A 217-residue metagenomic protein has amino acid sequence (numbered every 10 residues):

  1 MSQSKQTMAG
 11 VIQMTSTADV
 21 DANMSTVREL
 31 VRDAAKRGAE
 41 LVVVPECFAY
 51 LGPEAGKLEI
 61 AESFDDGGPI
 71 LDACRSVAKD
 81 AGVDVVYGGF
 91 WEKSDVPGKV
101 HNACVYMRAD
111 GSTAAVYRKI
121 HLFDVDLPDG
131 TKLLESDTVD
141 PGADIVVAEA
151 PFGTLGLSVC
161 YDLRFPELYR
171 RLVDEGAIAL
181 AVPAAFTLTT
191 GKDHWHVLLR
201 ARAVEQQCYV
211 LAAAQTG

Functional and structural regions predicted by a protein language model:
Q3-T15: Short beta-strand segments enriched in small/hydrophobic residues
A9, N23, V31-E62, A78 (+4 more regions): Active-site beta-strand/loop signature of hydrolases that rely on acidic residues for catalysis
A22-R32, R164-R170: Short, acidic/polar
G52-S63, V96-Y106: Surface-exposed, active-site-proximal loop segments in enzymatic domains
I60-D72, K132-V139: A short acidic, glycine-rich active-site loop that binds or catalyzes chemistry on phosphate/adenosine moieties
D66-V86, T154, C160-G217: CN hydrolase (nitrilase-like) catalytic-core segments centered on the catalytic cysteine and neighboring Lys/Glu
E92-D95, G217: Short glycine/acidic-enriched loop and turn motifs that connect beta-strands
D95-E175, L188-A201: Active-site catalytic loop in hydrolytic enzyme cores
